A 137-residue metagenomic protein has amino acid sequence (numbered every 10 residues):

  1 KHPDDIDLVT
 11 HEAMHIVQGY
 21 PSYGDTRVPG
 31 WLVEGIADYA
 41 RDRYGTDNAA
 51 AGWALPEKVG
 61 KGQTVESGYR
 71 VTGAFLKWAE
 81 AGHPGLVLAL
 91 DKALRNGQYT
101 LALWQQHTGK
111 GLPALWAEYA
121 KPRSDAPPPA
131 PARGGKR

Functional and structural regions predicted by a protein language model:
K1-L55: Zinc-dependent metallopeptidase catalytic helix centered on the HExxH motif and its immediate flanking segment
H15, L55-K58, Y69, Q98: Generic signal for short, ordered secondary-structure residues within or immediately flanking folded domains
S22, G60-K61: Short helix/strand-bridging catalytic loops that position acidic/His residues to coordinate divalent metals and engage
T26-G30, Q63-E66, Q105-Q106: A glycine-rich, coil/turn loop motif that links secondary-structure elements
R43-G60, A79-R95: Short helix/loop segments within enzyme catalytic domains that coordinate or immediately flank catalytic cofactors
E66-R137: Pan-zinc metallopeptidase signature
